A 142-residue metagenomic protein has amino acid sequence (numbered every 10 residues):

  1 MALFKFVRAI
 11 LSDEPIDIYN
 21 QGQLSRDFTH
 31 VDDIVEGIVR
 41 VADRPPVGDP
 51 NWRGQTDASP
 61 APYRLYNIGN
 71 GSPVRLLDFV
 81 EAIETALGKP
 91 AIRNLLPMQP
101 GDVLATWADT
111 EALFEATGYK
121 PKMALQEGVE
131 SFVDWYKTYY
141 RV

Functional and structural regions predicted by a protein language model:
V7-V142: C-terminal substrate-binding subdomain of Rossmann-fold SDR/epimerase-dehydratase oxidoreductases
